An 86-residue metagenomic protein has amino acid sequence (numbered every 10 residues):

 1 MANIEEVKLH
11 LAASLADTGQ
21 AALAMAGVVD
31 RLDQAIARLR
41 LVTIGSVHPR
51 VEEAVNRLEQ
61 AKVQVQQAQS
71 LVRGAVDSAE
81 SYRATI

Functional and structural regions predicted by a protein language model:
M1-I86: Amphipathic alpha-helical hairpins/coiled-coils and adjacent low-complexity
